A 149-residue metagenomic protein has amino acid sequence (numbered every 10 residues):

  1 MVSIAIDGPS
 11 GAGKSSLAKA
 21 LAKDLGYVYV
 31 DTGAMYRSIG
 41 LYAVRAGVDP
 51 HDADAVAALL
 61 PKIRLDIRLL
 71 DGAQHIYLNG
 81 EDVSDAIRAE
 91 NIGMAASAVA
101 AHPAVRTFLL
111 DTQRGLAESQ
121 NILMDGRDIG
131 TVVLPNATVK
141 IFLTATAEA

Functional and structural regions predicted by a protein language model:
I6: Hydrophobic anchor at the beta1->P-loop junction of P-loop NTPases
P9: P-loop (Walker A) phosphate-binding loop of NTP-binding proteins
A12: ATP-binding Walker
S15: Walker A/P-loop
A22-D31, R45-D49: Post-Walker A helix-loop "phosphate-sensing" segment adjacent to the P-loop in P-loop NTPases
A34-N121, T131-V133, E148-A149: ATP-dependent small-molecule kinase phosphotransfer cores that center on conserved nucleotide phosphate-binding segments
P135-A149: Conserved phosphate-donor/acceptor-positioning beta-strand/loop module used by diverse small-molecule
